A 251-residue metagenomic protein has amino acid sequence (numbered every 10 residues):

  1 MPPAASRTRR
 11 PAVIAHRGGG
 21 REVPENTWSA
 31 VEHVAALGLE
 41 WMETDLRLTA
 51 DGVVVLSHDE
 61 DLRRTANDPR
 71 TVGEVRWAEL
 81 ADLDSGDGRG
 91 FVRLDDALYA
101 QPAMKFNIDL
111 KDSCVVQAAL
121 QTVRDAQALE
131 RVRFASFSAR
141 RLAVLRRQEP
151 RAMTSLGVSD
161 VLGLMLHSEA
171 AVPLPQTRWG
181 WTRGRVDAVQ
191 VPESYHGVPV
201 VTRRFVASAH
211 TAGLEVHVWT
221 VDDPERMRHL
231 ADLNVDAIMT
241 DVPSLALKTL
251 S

Functional and structural regions predicted by a protein language model:
M1-S251: Phosphate-group recognition and catalysis centered on beta-loop-alpha active-site segments
